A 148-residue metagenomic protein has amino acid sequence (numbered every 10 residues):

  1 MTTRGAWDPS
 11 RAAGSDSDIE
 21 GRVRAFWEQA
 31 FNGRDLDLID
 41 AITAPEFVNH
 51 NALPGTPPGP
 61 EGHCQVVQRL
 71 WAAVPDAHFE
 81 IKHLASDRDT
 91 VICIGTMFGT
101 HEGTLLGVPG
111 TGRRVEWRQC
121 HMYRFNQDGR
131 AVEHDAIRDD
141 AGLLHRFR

Functional and structural regions predicted by a protein language model:
M1-R148: C-terminal and inter-domain tail/linker signature
